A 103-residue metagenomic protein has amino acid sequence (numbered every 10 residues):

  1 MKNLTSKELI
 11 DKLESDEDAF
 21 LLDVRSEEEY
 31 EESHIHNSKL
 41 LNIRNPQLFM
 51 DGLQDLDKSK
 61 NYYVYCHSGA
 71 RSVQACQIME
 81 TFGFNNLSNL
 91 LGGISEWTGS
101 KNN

Functional and structural regions predicted by a protein language model:
M1-F20, E27-N61, H67-N103: Rhodanese-like catalytic fold shared by cysteine-dependent sulfurtransferases and DSP/PTP-type phosphatases
